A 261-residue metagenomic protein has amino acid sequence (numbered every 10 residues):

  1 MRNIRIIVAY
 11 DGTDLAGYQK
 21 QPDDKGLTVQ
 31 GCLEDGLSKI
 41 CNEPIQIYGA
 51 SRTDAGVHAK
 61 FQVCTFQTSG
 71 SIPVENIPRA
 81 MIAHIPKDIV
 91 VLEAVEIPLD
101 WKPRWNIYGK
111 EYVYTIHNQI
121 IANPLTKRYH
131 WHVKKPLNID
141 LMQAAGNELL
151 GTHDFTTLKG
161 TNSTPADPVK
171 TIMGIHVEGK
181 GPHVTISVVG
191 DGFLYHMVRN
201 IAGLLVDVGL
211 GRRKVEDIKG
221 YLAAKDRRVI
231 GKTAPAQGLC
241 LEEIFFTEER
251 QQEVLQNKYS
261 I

Functional and structural regions predicted by a protein language model:
M1-I261: Structured-RNA-binding interfaces characteristic of tRNA pseudouridine synthases
